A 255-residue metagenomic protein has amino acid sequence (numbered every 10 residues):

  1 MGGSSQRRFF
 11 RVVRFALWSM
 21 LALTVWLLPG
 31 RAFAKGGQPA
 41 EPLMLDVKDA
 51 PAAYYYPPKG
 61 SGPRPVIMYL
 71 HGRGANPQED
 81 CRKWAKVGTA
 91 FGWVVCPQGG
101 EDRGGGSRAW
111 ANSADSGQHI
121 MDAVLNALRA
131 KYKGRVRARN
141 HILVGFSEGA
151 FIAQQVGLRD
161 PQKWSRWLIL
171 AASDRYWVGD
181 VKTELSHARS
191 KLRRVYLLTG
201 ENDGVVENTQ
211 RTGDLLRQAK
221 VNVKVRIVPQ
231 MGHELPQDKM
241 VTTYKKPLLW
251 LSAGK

Functional and structural regions predicted by a protein language model:
L28-V66, H119-I120, E148, D214-L215 (+1 more regions): A domain-start/cap signature at the N-terminus of enzymes
L43-Y54, R64-V136: Serine-hydrolase catalytic machinery in alpha/beta-hydrolase-like enzymes
R135-G145: Alpha/beta-hydrolase fold nucleophile elbow
G145-G149, A153: Gly/Ala-rich beta-loop-alpha elbow adjacent to hydrolase catalytic centers
Q155-S165: Conserved hydrolase catalytic core segment
K163-D174: A conserved short beta-strand
A172-M240: The feature captures the conserved acid-bearing segment of alpha/beta-hydrolase catalytic domains
V241-K255: Catalytic active-site module of serine/aspartate enzymes centered on a nucleophile-bearing elbow/loop
